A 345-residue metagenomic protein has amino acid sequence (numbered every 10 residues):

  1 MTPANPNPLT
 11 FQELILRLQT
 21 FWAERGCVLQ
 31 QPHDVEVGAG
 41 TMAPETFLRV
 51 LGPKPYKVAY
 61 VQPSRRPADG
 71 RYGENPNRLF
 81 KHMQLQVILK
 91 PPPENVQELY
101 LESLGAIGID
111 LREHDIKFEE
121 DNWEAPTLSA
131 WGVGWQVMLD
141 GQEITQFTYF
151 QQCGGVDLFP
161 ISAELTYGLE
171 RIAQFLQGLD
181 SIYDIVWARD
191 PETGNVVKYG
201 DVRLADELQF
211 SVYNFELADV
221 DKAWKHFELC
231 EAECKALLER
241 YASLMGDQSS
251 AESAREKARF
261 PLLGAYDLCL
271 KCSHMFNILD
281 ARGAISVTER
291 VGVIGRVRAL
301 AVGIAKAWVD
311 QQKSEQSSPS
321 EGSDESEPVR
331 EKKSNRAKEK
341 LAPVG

Functional and structural regions predicted by a protein language model:
T2-G246, E256-K313: Structured aminoacyl-transfer and RNA-binding surfaces used for tRNA recognition/handling in the translation apparatus
S243-R259, Q316-G345: Intrinsic disorder/low-complexity segments
